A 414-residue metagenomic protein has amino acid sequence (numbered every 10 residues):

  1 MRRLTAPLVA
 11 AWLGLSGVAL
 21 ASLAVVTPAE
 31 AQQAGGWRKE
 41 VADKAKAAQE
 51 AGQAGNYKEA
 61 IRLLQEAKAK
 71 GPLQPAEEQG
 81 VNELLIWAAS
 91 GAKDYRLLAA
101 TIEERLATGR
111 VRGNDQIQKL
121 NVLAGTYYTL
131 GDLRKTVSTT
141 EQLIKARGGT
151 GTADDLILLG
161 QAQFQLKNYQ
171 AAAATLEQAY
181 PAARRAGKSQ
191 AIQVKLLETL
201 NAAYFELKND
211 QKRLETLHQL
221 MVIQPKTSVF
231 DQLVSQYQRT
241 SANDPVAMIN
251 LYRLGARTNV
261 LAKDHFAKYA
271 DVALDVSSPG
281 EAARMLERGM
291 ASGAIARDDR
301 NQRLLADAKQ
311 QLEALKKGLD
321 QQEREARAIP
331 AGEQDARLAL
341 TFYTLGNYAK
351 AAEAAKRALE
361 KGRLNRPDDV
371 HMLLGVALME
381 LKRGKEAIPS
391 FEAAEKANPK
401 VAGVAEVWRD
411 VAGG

Functional and structural regions predicted by a protein language model:
R2-L8, L20-E104, T108-Q118, V407: N-terminal leader/linker segments that initiate helical-solenoid repeat arrays
Q32-W37, K68-Q74, E104-G113, E141-G149 (+8 more regions): Solenoid-like repeat scaffolds
W37-K46, P75-N82, R112-V122, G148-L158 (+10 more regions): Generic helix N-cap/helix-start motif at coil->alpha-helix transitions
A51, A89, Y127, Q163 (+7 more regions): Residue at a conserved register position within TPR or TPR-like alpha-solenoid repeats
A54, A92, L130, L166 (+5 more regions): Structural motif corresponding to the intra-repeat A-B loop/turn of tetratricopeptide repeats
A331-G414: C-terminal soluble interaction/assembly domains
